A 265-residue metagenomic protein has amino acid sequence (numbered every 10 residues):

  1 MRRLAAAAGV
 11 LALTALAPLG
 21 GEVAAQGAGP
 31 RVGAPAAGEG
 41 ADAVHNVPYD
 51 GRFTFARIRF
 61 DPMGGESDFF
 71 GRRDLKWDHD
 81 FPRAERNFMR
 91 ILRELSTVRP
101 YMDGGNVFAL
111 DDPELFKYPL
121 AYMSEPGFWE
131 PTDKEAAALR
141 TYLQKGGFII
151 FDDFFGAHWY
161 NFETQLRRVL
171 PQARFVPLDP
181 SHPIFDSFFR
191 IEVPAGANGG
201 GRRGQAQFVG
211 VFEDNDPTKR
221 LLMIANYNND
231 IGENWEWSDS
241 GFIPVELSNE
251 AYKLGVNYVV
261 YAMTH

Functional and structural regions predicted by a protein language model:
R2-L4: Positively charged n-region of N-terminal signal peptides that target proteins for export
A7-P18: Bacterial N-terminal signal peptides
V23-L120, P126-G127, D230-E233, W237-H265: Aromatic-Pro/Gly-enriched surface loop or interdomain linker that acts as a lid/target-recognition segment
P35-A37, M63-S67, H158-S238, P244-Y252 (+1 more regions): An acidic, glycine-rich "communication" segment
F55, L115, L120-W159: Short alpha-beta junction capping motif
V98-A109, F151-F155, A173-S181: Surface-exposed patches in mature extracellular/periplasmic domains of secreted proteins
G147, L170-P171, M263: Hydrophobic/aromatic-lined pockets within catalytic cores
